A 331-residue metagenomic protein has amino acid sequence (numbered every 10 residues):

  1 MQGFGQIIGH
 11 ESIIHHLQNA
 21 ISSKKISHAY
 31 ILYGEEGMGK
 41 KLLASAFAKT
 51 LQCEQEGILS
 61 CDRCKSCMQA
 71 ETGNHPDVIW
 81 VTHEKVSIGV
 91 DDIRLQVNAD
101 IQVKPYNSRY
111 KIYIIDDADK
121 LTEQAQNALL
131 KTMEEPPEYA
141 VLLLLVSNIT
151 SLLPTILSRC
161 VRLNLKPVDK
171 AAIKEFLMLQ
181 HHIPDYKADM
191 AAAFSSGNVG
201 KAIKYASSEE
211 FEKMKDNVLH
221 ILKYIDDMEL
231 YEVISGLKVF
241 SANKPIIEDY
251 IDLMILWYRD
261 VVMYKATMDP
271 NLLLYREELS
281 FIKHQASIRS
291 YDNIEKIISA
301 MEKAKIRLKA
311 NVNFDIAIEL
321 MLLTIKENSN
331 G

Functional and structural regions predicted by a protein language model:
M1-Q124: Clamp-loader machinery-focused feature within the broader ASCE/P-loop NTPase space
M1-T50, S66-Q69, E138-A140, N148-L253 (+2 more regions): Charged, glycine-rich active-site and insertion segments that engage polyanionic ligands
W80-T82, L144, R162-N164: Structural signal for conserved beta-strand scaffold positions within catalytic alpha/beta enzyme cores
A99, K131, P154, S158: Conserved adenine-binding aromatic site and its adjacent loop/helix in ATP-hydrolyzing domains
D117-A118, L144-I149: A short beta-strand-to-loop transition that corresponds to the Sensor-1 phosphate-sensing loop of AAA+ P-loop ATPases
K120-L121, E135, S151: Residues immediately C-terminal
N127-L144: Conserved catalytic/switch belt of AAA+ P-loop NTPases
